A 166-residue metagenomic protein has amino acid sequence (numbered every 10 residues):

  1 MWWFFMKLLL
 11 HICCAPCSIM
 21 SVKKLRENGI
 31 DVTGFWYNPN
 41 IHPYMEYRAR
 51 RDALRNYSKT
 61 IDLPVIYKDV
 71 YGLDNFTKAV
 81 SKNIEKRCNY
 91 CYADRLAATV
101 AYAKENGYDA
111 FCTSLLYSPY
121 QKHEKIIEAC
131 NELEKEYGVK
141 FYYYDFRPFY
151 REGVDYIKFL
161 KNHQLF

Functional and structural regions predicted by a protein language model:
W2-F166: Nucleotide-activated chemistry modules centered on ATP-dependent adenylation/adenylyltransferase
